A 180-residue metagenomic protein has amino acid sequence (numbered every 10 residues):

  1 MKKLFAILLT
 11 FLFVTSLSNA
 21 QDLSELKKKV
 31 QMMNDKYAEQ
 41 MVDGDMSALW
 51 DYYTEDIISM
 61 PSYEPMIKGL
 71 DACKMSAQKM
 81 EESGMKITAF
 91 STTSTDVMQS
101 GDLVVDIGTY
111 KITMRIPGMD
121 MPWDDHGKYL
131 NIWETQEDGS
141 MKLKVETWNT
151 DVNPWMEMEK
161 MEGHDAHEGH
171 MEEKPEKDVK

Functional and structural regions predicted by a protein language model:
L4-T15: Sec-dependent N-terminal signal peptides
S18-E55, W155, E159-K180: Short, low-complexity N-terminal intrinsically disordered segments enriched in polar/charged residues
E25-K29, M46-S100, T109, W123-D124: A solvent-exposed, acidic/Ser-Thr-rich amphipathic alpha-helical stretch
M32, E39, D43, S47 (+4 more regions): Surface-exposed, polar/charged faces of alpha-helical domains in mature secreted/periplasmic/lumenal proteins
N34, Y53, S59, D106 (+2 more regions): Polar/charged side chains located within well-ordered beta-strands of beta-rich proteins
H126-E157: Short beta-strand edge/turn micro-motifs at domain boundaries
